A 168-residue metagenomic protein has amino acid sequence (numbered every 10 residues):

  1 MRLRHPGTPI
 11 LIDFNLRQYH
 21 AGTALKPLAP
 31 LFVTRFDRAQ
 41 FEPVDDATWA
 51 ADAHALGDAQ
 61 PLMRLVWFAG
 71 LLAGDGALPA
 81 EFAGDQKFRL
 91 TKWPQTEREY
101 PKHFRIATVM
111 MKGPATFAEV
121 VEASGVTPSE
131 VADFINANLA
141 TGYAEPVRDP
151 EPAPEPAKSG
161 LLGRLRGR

Functional and structural regions predicted by a protein language model:
M1-R168: Acidic, Ser/Thr/Pro-enriched low-complexity segments and adjacent helix/loop capping patches that create flexible
